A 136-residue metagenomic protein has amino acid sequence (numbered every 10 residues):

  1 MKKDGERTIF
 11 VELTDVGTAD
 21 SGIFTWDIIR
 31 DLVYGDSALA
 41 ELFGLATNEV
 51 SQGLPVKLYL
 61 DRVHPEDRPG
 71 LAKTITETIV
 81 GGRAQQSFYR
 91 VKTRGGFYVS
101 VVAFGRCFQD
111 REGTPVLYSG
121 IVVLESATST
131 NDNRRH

Functional and structural regions predicted by a protein language model:
M1-R7, D67-A72: Short, positively charged
K2-L60, L117, E125, R134-R135: PAS-family sensory domain signal
F43-S119, N131: PAS-family sensory domains
